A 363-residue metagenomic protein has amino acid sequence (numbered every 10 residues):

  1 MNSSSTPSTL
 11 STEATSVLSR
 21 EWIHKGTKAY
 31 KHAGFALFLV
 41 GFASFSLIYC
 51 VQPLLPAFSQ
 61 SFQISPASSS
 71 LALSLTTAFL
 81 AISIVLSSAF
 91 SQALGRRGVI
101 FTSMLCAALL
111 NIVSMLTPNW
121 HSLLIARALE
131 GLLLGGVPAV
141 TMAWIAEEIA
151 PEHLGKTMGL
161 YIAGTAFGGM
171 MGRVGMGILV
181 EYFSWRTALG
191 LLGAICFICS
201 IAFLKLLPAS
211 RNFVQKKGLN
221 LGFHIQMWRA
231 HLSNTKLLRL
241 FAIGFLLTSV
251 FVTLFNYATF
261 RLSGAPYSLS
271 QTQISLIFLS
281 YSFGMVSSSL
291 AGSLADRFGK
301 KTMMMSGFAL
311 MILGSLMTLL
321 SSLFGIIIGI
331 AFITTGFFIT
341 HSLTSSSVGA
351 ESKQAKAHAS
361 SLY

Functional and structural regions predicted by a protein language model:
V17-T27, P208-F241: Juxtamembrane intracellular "pre-TM" segments in multi-pass secondary transporters
Q63, G95, L116-S122, A150 (+1 more regions): Helix-breaking motifs and short loop linkers at transmembrane-helix boundaries and internal kinks in secondary membrane
I82-H121: Conserved MFS/SLC helix-loop-helix module at the cytosolic interface between two early adjacent transmembrane helices
I84-G95, S287-G299: Helix-to-loop junctions at the C-terminal end of transmembrane segments in multipass secondary transporters
C106, L110, H121-E130, F324-F332: Paired small-residue
S122, P151, L160-L207: Helix-loop-helix hairpin linking two adjacent transmembrane segments in secondary transporters
A126-F167: Cytoplasmic helix-loop-helix junction between adjacent transmembrane helices in 12-TM secondary transporters
K301-T344: C-terminal transmembrane helical hairpin of 12-TM major facilitator-type secondary transporters
